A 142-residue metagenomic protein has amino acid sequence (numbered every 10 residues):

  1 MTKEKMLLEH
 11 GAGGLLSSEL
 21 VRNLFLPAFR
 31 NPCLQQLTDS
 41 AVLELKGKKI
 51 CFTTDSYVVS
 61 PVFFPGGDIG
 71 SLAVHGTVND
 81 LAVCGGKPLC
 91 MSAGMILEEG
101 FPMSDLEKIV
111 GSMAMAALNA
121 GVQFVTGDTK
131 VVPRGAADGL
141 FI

Functional and structural regions predicted by a protein language model:
M1-M6: Extreme N-terminal starter segment of soluble prokaryotic enzymes
L7, L15-I142: Glycine-rich phosphate/pyrophosphate-binding loop regions near the starts of catalytic domains
